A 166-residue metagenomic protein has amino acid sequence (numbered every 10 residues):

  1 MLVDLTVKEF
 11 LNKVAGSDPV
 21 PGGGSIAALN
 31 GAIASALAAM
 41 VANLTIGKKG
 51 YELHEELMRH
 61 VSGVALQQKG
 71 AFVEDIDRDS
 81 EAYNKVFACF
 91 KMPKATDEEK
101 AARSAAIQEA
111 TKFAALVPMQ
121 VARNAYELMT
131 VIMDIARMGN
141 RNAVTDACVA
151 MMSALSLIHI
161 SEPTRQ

Functional and structural regions predicted by a protein language model:
L2-P21, N140: Short, hydrophobic/aliphatic alpha-helical segments
L11-V14, N30, V41, D79 (+1 more regions): Short alpha-helical scaffolding segments that buttress acidic/His motifs in well-ordered protein cores
G16-L37, A143-L157: Conserved phosphate/anionic-ligand binding catalytic regions in large, soluble enzymes, centered on
L29-I33, V61, Q68-D75, A114-N124 (+2 more regions): Amphipathic alpha-helix face/heptad-repeat signature
M40-E52: Transmembrane signal-anchor/signal-peptide helices with a preference for the extracytoplasmic
K49-F87: A structural-propensity feature for long, helix-poor, extended segments
D79, Y83-M152: Amphipathic alpha-helical interface segments
I158-T164: Conserved small/polar residues in nucleotide/adenosyl-binding loops
